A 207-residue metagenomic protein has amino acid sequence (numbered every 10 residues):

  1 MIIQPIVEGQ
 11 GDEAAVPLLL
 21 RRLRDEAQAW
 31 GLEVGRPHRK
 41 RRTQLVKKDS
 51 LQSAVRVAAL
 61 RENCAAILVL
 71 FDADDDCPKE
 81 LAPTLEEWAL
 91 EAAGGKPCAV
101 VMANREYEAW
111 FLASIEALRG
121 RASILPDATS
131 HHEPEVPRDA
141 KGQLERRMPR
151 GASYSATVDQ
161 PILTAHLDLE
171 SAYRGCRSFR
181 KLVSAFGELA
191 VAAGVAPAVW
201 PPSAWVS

Functional and structural regions predicted by a protein language model:
I2-I3, D12-R41, L45-S207: C-terminal accessory helical subdomains adjacent to catalytic cores in phosphodiester- and nucleotide-handling enzymes
P5-V7: Short hydrophobic beta-strand that contains or immediately precedes a catalytic carboxylate
